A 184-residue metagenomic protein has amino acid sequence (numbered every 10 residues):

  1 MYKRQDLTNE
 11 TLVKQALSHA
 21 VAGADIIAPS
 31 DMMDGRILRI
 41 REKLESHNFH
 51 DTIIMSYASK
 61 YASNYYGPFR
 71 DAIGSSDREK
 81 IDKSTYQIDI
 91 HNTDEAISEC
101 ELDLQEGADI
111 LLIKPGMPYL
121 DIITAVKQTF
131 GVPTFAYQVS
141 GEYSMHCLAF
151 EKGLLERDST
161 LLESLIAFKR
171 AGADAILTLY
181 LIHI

Functional and structural regions predicted by a protein language model:
M1-Q5, I182-I184: Conserved small/polar residues in nucleotide/adenosyl-binding loops
K3-R4, D34-S63, Y119-H146: Alpha-helix-loop-beta-strand connector modules within alpha/beta enzyme cores
K3-T11, G74-I97, H146-L162: Active-site mouth loops of central-metabolism enzymes
H19, I40, D103, F168: Conserved, mostly hydrophobic/aromatic
G23-A24, E45-F49, G74, G107-D109 (+2 more regions): Glycine-enriched alpha-helix->loop->beta-strand junction motifs that scaffold or abut catalytic
I27-P29, I54-Y57, L111-I113, T134-Q138 (+1 more regions): Hydrophobic faces of well-ordered beta-strands that scaffold small-molecule active sites in alpha/beta enzyme cores
Q138-G141, H146-A149, D158-L181: Extended, intrinsically disordered, low-complexity segments
